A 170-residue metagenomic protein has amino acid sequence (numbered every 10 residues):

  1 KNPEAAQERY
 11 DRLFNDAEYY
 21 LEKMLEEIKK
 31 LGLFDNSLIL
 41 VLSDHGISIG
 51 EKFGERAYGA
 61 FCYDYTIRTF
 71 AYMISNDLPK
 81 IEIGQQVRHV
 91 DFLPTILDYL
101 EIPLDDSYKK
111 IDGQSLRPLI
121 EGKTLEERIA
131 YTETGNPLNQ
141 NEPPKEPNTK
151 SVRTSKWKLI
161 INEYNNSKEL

Functional and structural regions predicted by a protein language model:
K1-L170: Catalytic domains that recognize anionic headgroups
